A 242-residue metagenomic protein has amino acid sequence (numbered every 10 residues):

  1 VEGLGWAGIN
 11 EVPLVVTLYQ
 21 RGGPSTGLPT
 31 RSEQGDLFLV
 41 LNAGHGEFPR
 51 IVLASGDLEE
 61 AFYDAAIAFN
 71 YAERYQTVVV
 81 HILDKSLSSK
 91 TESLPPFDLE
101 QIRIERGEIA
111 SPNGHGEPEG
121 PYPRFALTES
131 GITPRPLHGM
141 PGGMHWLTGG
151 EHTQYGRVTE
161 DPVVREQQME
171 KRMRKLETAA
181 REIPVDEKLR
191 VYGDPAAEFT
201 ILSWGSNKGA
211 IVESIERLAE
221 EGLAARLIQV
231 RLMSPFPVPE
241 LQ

Functional and structural regions predicted by a protein language model:
V1-N42, I51-A72, E220: Thiamine diphosphate
V12-T17, F38, F48-V52, T77-H81 (+2 more regions): Structural motif
E33-D36, P49, G143, V185-E187: Generic structural motif recognizing short loop/turn segments at the entrances and edges of beta-strands
A43-G46, G193-D194: Short, flexible turn/loop "capping" segments at secondary-structure junctions
G46-P49, E151-T153: A short small-residue
D64-Q242: Flexible, low-complexity linker and terminal segments
